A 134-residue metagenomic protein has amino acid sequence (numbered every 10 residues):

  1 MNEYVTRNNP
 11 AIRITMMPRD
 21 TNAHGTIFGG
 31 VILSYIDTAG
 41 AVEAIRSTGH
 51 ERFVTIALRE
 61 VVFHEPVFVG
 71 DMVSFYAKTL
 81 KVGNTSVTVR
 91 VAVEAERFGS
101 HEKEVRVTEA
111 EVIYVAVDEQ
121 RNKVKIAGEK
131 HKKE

Functional and structural regions predicted by a protein language model:
M1-A57, V115-E134: Hot-dog-fold acyl-thioester-processing enzymes
N2-T6, P10-I12, F68-V69, L80-E134: HotDog/MaoC-like acyl-thioester-processing domains
V31, A57, V62, Y76-K78 (+2 more regions): Residues located in well-ordered beta-strands
V42-K81: A contiguous binding-surface segment within folded domains or other stable secondary-structure elements
